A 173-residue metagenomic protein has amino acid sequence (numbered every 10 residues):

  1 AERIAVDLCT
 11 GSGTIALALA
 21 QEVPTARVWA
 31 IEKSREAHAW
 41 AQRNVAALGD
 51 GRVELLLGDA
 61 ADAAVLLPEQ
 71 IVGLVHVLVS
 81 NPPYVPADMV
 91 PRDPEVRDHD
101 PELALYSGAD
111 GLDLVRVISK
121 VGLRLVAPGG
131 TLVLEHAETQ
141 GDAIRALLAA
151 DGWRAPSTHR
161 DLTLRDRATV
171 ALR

Functional and structural regions predicted by a protein language model:
I4, S12-T14, E22-R173: S-adenosylmethionine
C9: Conserved S-adenosyl-L-methionine
